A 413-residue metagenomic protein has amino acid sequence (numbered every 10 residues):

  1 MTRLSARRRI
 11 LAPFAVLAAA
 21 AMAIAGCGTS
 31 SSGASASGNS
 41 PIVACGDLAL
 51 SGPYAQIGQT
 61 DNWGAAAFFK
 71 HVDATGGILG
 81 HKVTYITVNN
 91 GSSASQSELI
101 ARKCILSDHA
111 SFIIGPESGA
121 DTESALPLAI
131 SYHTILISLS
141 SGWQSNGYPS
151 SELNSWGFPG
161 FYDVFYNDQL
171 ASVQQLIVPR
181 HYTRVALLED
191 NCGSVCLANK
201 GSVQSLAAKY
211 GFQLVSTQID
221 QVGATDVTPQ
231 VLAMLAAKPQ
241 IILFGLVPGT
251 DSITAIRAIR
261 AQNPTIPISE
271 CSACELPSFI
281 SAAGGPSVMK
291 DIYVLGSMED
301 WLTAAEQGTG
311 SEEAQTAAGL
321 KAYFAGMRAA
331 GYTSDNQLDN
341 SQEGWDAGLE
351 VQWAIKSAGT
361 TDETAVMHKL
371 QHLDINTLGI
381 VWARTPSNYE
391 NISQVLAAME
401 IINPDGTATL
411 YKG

Functional and structural regions predicted by a protein language model:
M1-V43, A74, G413: Short, low-complexity disordered leader/linker segments with a strong preference for bacterial N-terminal type II
G28-S30, A34-V43, Q56-W63, G76-Y148 (+2 more regions): Beta-alpha junction/loop-to-helix N-cap segments that form part of ligand/metal-binding clefts
I57-L79, G201-A208: Short, polar/charged alpha-helical segment
S97, F158-R184, D226-T228, S252 (+4 more regions): Hydrophobic alpha-helical segments within soluble ligand-binding/sensing domains
A110-T217, P267-V294: Extracytoplasmic ligand/sensor domains, especially the bilobed periplasmic-binding protein
D163, I259-E343, I402, G406-L410: Extracellular/periplasmic periplasmic-binding protein-like sensory domains
G245-I253: A conserved active-site cap/scaffold subdomain adjacent to cofactor or substrate pockets
M327-Q342, G348-T407: Segments of small-molecule ligand-sensing domains
